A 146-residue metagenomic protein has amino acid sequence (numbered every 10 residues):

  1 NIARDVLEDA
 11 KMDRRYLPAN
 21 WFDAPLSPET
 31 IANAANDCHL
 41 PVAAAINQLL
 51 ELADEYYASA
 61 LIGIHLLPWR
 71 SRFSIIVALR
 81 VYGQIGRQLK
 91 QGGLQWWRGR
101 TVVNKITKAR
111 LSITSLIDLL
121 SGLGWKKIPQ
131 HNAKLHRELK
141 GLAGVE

Functional and structural regions predicted by a protein language model:
N1-L7: Basic (Lys/Arg-enriched) interaction patch that binds polyanionic ligands
L7-E146: Catalytic cores of Mg2+-dependent Asp-rich isoprenoid enzymes
